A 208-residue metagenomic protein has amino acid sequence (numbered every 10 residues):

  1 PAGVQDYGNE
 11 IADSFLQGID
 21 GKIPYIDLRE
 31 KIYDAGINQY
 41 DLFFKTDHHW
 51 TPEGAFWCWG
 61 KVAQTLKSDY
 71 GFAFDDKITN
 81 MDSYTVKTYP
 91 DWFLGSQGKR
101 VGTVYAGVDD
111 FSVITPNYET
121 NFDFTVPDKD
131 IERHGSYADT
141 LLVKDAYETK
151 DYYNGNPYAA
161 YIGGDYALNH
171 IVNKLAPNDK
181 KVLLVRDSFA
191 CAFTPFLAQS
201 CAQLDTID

Functional and structural regions predicted by a protein language model:
P1-D208: Extracellular glycan-modifying ectodomains
